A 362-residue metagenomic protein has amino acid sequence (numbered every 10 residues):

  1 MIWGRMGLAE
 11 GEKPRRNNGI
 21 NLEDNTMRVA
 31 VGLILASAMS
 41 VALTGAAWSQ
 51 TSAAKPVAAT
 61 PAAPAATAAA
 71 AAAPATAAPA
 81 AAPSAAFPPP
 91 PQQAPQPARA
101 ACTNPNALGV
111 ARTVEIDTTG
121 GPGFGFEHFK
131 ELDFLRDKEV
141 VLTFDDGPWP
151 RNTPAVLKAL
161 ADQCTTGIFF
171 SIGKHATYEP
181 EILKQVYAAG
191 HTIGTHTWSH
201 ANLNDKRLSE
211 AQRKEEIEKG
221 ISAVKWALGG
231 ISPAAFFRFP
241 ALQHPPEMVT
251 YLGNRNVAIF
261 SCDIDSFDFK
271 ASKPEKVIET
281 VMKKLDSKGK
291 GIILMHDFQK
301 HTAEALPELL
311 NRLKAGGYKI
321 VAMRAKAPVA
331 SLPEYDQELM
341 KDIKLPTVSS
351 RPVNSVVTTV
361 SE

Functional and structural regions predicted by a protein language model:
E10-T26: Short, Lys/Arg-enriched N-terminal segments with co-localized hydrophobic residues within the first ~10-30 amino acids
E23, R28-L33, M39, L43-T143 (+4 more regions): N-terminal pre-catalytic segment of deacetylase/amide-hydrolase enzymes
A101-E210, E216-K225, G229-A234, G289: Active-site beta->alpha N-cap acidic-glycine motif
F144-G147, F170-K174, T197-W198, R238-L242 (+3 more regions): Active-site-proximal beta-strand/loop segments in catalytic clefts of secreted hydrolases
D145, L160, I193, F237-P240 (+3 more regions): Divalent metal-coordination and catalytic microenvironments
N152, A201-G229, Q243-G289, T302: Alpha-helical scaffold elements lining the catalytic groove of polysaccharide deacetylases
T166, T192, A258, D265 (+1 more regions): Residue-level detector of anion-binding/catalytic polar loops
M282, D286-R324: Catalytic grooves of carbohydrate-active enzymes
